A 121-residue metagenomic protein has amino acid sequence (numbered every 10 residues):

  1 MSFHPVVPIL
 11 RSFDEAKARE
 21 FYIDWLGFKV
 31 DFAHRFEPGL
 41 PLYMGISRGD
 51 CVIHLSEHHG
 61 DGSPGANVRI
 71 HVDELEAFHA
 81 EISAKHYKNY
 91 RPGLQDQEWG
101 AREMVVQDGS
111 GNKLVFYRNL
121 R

Functional and structural regions predicted by a protein language model:
M1-R19, A66-V68, N119-R121: N-terminal beta-strand motif that seeds the catalytic metal site of vicinal oxygen chelate
V7, L26, V115: Short catalytic micro-motifs in class I SAM-dependent methyltransferases
I9-R11, F32, E98, V105 (+1 more regions): Short beta->alpha transition motifs characteristic of CBS
F13-A16, V68-K113: Vicinal oxygen chelate
I23-D24, S47, S83: Alpha-helical segments within the soluble intracellular
D24-V30, Y87-K88: Conserved acetyl-CoA-binding loop of GNAT-fold acetyltransferases
V30-A66, K113-R118: Conserved short beta-strand elements that form part of the metal-binding/catalytic scaffold of enzyme active sites
